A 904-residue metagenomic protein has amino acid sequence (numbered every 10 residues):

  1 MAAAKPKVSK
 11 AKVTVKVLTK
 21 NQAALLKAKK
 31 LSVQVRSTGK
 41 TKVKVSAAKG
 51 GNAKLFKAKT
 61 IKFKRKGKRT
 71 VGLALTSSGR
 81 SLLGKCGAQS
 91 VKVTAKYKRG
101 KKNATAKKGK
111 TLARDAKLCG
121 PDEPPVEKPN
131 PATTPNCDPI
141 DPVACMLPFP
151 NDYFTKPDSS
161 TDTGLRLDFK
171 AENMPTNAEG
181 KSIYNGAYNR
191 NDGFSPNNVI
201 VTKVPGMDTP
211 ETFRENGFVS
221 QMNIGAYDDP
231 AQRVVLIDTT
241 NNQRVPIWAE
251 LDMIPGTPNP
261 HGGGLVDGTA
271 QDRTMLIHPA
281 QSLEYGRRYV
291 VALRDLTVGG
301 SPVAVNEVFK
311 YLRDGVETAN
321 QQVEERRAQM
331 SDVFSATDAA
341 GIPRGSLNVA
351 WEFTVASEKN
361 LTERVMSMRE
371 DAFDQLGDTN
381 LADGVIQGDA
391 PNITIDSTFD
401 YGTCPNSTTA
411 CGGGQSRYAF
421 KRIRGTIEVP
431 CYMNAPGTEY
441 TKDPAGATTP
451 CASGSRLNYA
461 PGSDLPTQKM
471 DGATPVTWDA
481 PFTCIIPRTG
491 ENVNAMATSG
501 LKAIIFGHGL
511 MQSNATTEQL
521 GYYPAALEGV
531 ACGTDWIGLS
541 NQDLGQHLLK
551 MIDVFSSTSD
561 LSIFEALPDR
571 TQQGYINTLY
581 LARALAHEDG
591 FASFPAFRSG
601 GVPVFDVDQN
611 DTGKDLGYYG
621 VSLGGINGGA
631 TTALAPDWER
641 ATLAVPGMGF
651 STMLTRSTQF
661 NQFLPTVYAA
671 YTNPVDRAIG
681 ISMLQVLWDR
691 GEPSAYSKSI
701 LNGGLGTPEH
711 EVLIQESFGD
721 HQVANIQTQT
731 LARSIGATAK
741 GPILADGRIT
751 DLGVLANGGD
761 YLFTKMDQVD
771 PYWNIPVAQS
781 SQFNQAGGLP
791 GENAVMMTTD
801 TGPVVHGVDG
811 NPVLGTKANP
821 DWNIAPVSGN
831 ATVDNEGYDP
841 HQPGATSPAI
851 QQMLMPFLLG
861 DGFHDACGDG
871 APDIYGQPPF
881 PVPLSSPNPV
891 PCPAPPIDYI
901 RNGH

Functional and structural regions predicted by a protein language model:
M1-P142, P148, S160-T163: Polybasic, low-complexity, intrinsically disordered segments
T60-R69, L265-A270, G472-V476: Short proline/glycine- and polar residue-rich coil/turn motifs
P121-A410, Q415-E439: Acidic, low-complexity Ser/Thr/Gly/Pro-rich repeat segments typical of extracellular/periplasmic and surface-exposed
T269-R294, V298-G299, M470, P475-G521: A conserved hydrophobic secondary-structure block that centers on an alpha-helix together with its immediately flanking
I386-M496, A503: Domain-level recognition of soluble alpha/beta enzyme cores, biased toward histidine phosphatases/phosphomutases
G437-T438, K442-D479, A495-G600: Cap/lid segment of the alpha/beta-hydrolase catalytic domain
K502, S562, A566, R570-Q573 (+1 more regions): C-terminal subdomain of alpha/beta-hydrolase-fold enzymes, centered on the catalytic histidine and its supporting
F597-T655: Primarily recognizes the serine-hydrolase "nucleophile elbow" in alpha/beta-hydrolase and SGNH/GDSL folds
